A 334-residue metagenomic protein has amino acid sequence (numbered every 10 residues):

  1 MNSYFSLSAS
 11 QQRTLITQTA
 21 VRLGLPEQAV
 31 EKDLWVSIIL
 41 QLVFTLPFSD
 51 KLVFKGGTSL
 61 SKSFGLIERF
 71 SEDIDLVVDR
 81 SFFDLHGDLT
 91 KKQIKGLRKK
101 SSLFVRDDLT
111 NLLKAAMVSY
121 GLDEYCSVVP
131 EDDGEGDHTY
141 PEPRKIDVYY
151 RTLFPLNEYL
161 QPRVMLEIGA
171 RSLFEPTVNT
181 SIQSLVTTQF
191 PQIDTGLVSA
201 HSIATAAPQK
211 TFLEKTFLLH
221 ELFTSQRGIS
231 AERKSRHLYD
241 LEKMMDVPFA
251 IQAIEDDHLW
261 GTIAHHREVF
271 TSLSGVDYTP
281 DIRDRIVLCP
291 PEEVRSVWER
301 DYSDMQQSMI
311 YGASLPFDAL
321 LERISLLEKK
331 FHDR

Functional and structural regions predicted by a protein language model:
M1-L52, F64-E68, I74, R80-R334: Structured mid-to-C-terminal alpha-helical surface segments
F54-T58: Glycine-rich beta-strand-to-loop/alpha-helix junction loops that act as flexible
S61: Betabetaalpha-Me/HNH-type nuclease active-site subdomain
